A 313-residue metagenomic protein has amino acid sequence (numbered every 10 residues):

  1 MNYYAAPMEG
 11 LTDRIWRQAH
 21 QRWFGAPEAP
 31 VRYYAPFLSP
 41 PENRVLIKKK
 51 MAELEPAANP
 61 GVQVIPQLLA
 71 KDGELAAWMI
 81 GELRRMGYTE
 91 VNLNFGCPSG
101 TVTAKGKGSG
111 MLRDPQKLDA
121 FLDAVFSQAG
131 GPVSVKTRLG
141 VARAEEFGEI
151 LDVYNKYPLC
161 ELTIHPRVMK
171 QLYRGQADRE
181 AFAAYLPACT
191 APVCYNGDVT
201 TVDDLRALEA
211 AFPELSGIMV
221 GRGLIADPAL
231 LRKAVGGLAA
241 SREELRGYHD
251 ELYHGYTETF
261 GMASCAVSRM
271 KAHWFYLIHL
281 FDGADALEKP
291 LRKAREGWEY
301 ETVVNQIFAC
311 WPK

Functional and structural regions predicted by a protein language model:
M1-K313: Flavin-dependent oxidoreductase catalytic cores
